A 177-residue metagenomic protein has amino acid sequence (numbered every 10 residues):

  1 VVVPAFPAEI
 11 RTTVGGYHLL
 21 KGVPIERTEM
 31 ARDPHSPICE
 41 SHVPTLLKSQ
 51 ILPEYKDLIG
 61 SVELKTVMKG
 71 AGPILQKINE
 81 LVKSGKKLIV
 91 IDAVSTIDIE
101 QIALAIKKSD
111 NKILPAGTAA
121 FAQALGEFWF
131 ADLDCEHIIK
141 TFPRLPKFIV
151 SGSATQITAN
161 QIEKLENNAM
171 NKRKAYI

Functional and structural regions predicted by a protein language model:
V1-I99: Cap/lid and interdomain-hinge subdomains that line or gate substrate/regulatory clefts in soluble alpha/beta enzymes
R11-L19, P73, E100-A105, G126-F130 (+1 more regions): Short acidic, glycine/serine/threonine-rich loops at helix termini
V23, Q50-I51, E80-S84, A105-D110 (+1 more regions): Solvent-exposed alpha-helices and their adjacent loops that cap or buttress functional pockets in soluble metabolic
T45, S49, Q76, E80 (+4 more regions): Charged/polar, solvent-exposed surface patches and flexible loops
L75-Q76, Q101, D134-H137: A generic local structural motif
D98-Q101, D110: Extended, basic/helix-rich recognition subdomains
K107-Y176: Acidic, glycine-rich loop-and-beta core segments that form the ion-binding/anion-interacting portion of active sites
